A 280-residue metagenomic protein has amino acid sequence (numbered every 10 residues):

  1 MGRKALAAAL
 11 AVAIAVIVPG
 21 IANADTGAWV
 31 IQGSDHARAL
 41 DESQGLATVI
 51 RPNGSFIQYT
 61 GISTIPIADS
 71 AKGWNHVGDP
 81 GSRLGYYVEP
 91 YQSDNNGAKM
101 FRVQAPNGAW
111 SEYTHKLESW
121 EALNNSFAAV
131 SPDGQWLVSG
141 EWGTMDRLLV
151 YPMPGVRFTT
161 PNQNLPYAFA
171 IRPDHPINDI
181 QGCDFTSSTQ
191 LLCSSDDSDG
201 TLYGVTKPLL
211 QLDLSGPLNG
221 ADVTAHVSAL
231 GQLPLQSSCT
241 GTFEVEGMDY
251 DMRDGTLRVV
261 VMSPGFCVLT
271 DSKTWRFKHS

Functional and structural regions predicted by a protein language model:
M1-A24: Secretory targeting and sorting signals
Q32-I62, A71-G81: Beta-strand-rich domains and repeat architectures in extracellular enzymes and scaffolds, especially beta-propellers
S34-D41, A68-G73, H115-A122, A170-P176 (+1 more regions): Surface loop/turn motifs at the tips and blade-to-blade linkers of beta-strand repeat domains
L40-G45, W74-P80, N125, I177-C183 (+4 more regions): Signature of short aromatic-glycine-proline-rich micro-motifs recurring in repeat-based ectodomains
S55-F56, P66, N95-V103, T144-M153 (+2 more regions): Structural motif
I62-K99, W110-S119: Blade-loop segments of beta-propeller domains
H175-V227: Loop/turn-rich, solvent-exposed surfaces of beta-rich toroidal or solenoidal domains
A221-M252: Conserved blade-ending motifs and adjacent loop-strand segments that build the rim/top face of beta-propeller domains
